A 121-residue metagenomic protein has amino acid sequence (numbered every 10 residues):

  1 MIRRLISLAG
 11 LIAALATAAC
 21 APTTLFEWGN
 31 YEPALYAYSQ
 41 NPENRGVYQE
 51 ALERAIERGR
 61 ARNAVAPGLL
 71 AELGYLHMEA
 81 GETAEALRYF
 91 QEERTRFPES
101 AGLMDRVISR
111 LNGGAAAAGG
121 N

Functional and structural regions predicted by a protein language model:
M1-C20: Sec-dependent bacterial lipoprotein signal peptides
A14-A37: Bacterial Sec signal peptide processing site at the extreme N-terminus
